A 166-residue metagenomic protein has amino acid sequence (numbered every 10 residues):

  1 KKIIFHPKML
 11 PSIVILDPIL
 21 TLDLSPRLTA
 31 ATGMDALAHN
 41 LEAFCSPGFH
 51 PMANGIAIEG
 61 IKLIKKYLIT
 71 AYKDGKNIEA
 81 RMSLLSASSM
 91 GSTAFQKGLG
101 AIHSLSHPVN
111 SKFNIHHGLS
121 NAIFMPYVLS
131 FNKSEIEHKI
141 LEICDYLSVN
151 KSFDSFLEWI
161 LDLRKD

Functional and structural regions predicted by a protein language model:
K2-K97: Carboxylate- and glycine-rich phosphate/diphosphate-binding segment that chelates Mg2+/Mn2+
L22, H107-P108, D145: Short beta-alpha connecting loops at secondary-structure transitions that line or flank enzyme active sites
M34, I61, I102, N121-A122 (+1 more regions): A general structural signal for well-ordered alpha-helical segments in protein cores
A38, F44, F49, K62 (+4 more regions): Glycine-rich flexible loops
G55-E59, L63, S83-S86, S104-H107 (+2 more regions): Amphipathic alpha-helical interaction segments
R81-S83, S120-F124, L141-I143: Beta-strand segments within the central parallel beta-sheet cores of soluble alpha/beta enzyme folds
M90-H116, N121: Glycine-rich phosphate/pyrophosphate-binding beta-alpha loops
P126-D166: Mobile late-domain/C-terminal helix-loop "cap" segments that border catalytic sites or the cytosolic face
